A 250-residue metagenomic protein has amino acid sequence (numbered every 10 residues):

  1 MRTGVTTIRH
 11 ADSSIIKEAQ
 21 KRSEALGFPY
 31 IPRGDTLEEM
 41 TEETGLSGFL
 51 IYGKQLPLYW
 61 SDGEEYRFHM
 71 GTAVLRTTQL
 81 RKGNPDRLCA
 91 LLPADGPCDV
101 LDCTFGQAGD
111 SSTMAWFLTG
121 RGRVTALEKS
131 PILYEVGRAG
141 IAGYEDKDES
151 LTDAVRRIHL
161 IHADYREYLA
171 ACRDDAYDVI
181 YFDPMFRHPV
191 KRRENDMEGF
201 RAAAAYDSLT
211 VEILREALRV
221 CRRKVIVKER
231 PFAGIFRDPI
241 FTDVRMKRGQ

Functional and structural regions predicted by a protein language model:
M1-D99: S-adenosyl-L-methionine
G45-L46, P97, Y177-I180, R222: Local beta-strand N-terminus motif with an aromatic residue
G96-G106, T125: Conserved class I S-adenosyl-L-methionine
D99, R123, R157, K224: Residues at the starts of beta-strands that form the adenosine-phosphate
Q107-R121: Conserved SAM-binding loop of SAM-dependent methyltransferases across substrates and taxa, primarily the Class I
L127-V179: S-adenosyl-L-methionine
P184-I213: Mobile active-site "lid"/loop adjacent to the S-adenosyl-L-methionine
T210-Q250: Conserved Class I SAM-dependent methyltransferase catalytic core
